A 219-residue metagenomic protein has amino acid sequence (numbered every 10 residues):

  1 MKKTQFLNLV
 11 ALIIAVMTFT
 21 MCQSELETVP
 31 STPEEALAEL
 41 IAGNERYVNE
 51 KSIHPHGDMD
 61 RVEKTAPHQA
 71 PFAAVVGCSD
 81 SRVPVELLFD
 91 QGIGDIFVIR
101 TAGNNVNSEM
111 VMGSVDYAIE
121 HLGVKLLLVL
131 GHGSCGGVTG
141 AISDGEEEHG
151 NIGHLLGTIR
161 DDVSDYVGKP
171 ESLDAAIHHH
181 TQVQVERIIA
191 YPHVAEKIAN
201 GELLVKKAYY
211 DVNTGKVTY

Functional and structural regions predicted by a protein language model:
M1-V10: Bacterial N-terminal signal peptides that target proteins for export
V10-T18: Bacterial N-terminal signal peptides
C22-A70, I93-G94, N104-L122, T139-Y219: Divalent-metal-activated hydrolytic enzyme cores
G77-V83, A102-N105, H132-G133: Short glycine-enriched loops at secondary-structure junctions
R82-I99: Catalytic core of membrane glycerolipid acyltransferases/transacylases, capturing the structured, soluble-facing
V129: Conserved functional hotspot residues or short segments at active or partner-binding sites across diverse domains
